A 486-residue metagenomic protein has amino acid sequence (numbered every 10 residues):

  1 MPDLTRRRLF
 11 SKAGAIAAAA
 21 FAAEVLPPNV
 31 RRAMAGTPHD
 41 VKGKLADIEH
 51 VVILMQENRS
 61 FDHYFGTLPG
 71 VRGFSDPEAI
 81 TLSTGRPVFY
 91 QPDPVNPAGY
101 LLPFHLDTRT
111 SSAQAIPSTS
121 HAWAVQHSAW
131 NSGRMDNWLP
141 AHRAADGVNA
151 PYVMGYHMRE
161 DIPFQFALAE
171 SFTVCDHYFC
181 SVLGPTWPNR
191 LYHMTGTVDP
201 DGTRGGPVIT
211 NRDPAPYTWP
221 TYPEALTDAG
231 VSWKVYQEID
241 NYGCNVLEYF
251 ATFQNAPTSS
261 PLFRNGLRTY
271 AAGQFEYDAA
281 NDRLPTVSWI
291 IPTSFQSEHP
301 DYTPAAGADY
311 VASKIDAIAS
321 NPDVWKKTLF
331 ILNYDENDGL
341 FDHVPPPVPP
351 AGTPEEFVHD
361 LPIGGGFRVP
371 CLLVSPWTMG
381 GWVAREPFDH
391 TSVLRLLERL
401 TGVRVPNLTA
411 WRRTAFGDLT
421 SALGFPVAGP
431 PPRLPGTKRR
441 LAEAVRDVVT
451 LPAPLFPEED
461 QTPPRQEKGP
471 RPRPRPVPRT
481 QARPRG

Functional and structural regions predicted by a protein language model:
P2-G486: N-terminal pro-sequences and low-complexity stem/linker regions of secreted or lumenal proteins
